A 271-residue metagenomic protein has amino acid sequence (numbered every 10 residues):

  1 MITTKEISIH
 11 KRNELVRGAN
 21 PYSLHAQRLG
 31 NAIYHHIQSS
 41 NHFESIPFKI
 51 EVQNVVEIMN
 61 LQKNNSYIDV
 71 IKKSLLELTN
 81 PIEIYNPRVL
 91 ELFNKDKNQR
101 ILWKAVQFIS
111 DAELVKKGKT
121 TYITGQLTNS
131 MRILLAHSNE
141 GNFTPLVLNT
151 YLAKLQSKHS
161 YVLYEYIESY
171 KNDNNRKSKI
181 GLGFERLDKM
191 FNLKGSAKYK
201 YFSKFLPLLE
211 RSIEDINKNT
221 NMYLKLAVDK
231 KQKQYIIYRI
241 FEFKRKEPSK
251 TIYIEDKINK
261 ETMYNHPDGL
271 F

Functional and structural regions predicted by a protein language model:
M1-F271: Charged, alpha-helix-forming regions
